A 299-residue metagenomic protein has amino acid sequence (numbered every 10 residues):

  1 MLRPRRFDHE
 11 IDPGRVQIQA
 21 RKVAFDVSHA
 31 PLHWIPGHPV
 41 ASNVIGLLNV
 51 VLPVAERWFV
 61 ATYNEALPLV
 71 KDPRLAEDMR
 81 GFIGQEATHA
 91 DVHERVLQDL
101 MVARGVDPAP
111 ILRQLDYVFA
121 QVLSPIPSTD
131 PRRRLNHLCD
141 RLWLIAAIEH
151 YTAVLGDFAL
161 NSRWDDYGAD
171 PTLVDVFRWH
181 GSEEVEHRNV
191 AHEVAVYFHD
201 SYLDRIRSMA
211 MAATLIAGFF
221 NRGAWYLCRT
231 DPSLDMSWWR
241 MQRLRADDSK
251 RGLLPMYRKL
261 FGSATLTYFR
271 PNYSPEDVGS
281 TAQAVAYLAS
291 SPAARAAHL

Functional and structural regions predicted by a protein language model:
L2-L299: Non-heme di-metal
